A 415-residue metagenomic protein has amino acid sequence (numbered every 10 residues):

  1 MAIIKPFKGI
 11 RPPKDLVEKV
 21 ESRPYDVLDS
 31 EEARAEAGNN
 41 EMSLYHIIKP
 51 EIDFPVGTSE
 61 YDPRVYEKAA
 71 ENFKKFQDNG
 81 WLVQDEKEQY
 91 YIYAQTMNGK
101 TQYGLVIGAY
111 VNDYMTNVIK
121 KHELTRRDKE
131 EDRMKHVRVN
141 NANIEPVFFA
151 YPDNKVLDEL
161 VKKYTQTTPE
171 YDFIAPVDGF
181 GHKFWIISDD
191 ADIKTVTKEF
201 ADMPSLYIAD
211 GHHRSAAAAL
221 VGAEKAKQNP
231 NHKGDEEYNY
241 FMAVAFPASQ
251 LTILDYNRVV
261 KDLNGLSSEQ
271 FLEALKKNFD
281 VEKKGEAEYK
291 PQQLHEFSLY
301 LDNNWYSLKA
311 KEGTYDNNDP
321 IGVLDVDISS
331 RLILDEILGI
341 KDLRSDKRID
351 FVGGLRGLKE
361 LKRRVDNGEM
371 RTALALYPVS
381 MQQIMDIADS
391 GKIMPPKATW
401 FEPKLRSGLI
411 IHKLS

Functional and structural regions predicted by a protein language model:
M1-S415: Surface-exposed, charge/polar-rich loops and edge strands
